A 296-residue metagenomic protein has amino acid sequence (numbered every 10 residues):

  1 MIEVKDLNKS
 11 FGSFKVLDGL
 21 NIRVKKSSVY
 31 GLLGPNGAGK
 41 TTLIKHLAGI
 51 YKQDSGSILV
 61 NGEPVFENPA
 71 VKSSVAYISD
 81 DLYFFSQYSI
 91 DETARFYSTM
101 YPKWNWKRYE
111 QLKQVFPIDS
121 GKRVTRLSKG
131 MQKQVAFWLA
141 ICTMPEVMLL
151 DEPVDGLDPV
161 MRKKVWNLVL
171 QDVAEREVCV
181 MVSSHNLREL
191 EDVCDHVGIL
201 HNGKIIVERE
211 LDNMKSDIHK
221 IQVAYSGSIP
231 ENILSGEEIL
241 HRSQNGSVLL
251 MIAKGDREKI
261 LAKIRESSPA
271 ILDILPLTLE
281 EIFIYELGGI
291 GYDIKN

Functional and structural regions predicted by a protein language model:
M1-N8, I290-N296: ABC-family P-loop ATPase nucleotide-binding domain
I2-V4, K9-D195, I199-H201: ABC transporter nucleotide-binding domains
K5, K25, A224-S226, K254 (+1 more regions): A structural detector for beta-sheet-dominated domains
P69, K215-I218, L234, I264 (+1 more regions): Short, flexible helix/strand-to-coil boundary loops that buttress conserved ligand/catalytic motifs in alpha/beta
S89, E210, L275-T278: Short loop/turn segments at beta->alpha junctions
M148-L149, P153, S228-N232, E258-L261: Short, surface-exposed beta-strand/loop "edge" segments at domain boundaries and coil↔beta transitions
V165-G255: ABC transporter nucleotide-binding domain
I252-N296: C-terminal coupling/interaction segments
